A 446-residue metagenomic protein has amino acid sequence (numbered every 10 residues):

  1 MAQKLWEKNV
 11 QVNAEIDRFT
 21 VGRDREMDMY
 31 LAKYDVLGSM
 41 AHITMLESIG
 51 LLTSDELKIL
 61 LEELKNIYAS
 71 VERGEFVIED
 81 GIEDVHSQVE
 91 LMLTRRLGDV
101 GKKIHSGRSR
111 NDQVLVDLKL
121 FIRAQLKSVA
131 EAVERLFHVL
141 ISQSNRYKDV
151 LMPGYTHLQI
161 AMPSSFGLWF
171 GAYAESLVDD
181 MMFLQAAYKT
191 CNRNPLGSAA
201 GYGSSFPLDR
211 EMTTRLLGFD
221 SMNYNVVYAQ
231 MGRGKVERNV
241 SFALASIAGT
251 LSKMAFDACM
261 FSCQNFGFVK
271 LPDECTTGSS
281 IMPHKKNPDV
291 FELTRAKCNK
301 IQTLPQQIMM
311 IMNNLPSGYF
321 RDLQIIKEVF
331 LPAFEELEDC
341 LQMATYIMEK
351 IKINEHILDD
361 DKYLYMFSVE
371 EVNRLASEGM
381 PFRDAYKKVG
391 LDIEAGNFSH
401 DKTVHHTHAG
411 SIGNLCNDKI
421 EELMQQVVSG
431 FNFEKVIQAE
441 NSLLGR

Functional and structural regions predicted by a protein language model:
M1-G203, L208-T214, S221, T277-G278 (+3 more regions): A helix-coil-helix interface module used to build multimeric assemblies and to scaffold catalytic/cofactor sites
A2-G38, D99-V100, G267, M282-R446: Glycine-rich cofactor/substrate-binding loops
H42, E63, I67-S70, M92 (+13 more regions): Generic, well-ordered alpha-helical scaffold segments in large soluble proteins
L60-L61, L217, D273-C275, K362 (+1 more regions): A general structural motif at alpha-helix termini
H105, R110-Q113, H157-S164, L168 (+8 more regions): Alpha-helix capping and helix-loop boundary segments enriched in small/acidic/polar residues
K119, R123-A130, E134, I141 (+10 more regions): Short amphipathic alpha-helical segments with heptad-repeat character
R146, F183-A186, T190, F219-V226 (+6 more regions): Conserved helix-loop functional segments at active or binding sites
L217-P305: Acidic, glycine-rich loop-and-beta core segments that form the ion-binding/anion-interacting portion of active sites
